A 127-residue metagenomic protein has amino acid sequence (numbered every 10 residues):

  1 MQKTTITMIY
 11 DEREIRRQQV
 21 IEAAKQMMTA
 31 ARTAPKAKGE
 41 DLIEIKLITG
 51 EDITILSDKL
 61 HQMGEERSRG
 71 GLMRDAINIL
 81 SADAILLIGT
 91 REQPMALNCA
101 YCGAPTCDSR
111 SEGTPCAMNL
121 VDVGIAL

Functional and structural regions predicted by a protein language model:
Q2-L127: Acidic, surface-exposed loops and disordered segments
